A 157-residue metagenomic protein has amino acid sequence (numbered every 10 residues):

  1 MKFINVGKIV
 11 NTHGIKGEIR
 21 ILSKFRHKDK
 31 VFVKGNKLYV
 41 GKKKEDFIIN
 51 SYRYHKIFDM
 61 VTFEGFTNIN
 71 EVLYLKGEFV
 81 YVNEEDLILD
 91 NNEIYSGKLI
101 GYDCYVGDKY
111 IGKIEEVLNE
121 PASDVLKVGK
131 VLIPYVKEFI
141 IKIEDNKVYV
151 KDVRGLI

Functional and structural regions predicted by a protein language model:
M1-I157: Short Lys/Arg-rich amphipathic alpha-helical segments
